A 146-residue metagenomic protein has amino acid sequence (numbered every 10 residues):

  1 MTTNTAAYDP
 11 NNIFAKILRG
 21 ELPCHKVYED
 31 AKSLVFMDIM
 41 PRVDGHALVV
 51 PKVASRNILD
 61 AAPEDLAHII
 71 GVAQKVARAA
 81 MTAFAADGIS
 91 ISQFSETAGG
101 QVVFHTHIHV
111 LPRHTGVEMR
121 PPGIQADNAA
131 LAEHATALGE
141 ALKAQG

Functional and structural regions predicted by a protein language model:
M1-G146: HIT superfamily nucleotide-processing domains
